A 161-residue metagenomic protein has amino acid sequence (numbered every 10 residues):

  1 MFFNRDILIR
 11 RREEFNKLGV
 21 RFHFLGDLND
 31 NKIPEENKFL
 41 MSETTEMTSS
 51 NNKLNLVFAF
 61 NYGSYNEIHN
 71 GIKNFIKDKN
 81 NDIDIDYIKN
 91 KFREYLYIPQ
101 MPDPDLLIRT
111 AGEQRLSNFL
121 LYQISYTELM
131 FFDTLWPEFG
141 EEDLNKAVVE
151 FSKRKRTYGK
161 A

Functional and structural regions predicted by a protein language model:
M1-A161: Flexible, compositionally biased loop and terminal segments
